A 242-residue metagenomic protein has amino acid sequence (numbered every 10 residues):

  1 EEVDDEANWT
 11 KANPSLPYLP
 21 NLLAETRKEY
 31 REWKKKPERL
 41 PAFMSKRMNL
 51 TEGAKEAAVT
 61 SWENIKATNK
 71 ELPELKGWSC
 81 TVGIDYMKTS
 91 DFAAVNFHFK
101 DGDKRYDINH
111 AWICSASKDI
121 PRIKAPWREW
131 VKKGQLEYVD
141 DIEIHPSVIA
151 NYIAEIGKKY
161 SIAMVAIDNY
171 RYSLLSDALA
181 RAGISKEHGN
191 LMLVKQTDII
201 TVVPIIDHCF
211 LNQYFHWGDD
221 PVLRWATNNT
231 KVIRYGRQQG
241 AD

Functional and structural regions predicted by a protein language model:
E1-T10, A182-D242: Metal-dependent DNA phosphodiester-chemistry modules and their immediately adjacent helices/loops in DNA-processing
E1-T81, S90-F92, N109-C114, R122-D141 (+1 more regions): Non-catalytic, compositionally simple segments
G83, A163-I167, M192: Short catalytic-loop micro-motif centered on adjacent basic/acidic residues
T89-K104: Acidic, metal-ligating active-site segments
D91-A94, S173-R181, V202-P204: A short acidic (Asp/Glu
V95, V165, I206: Hydrophobic, well-ordered secondary-structure elements that form the walls of internal hydrophobic environments
E155-M164, I184-N190: Short, surface-exposed connector motifs at secondary-structure boundaries
K159-S176: Short glycine-rich phosphate-binding loop at a beta-alpha junction
